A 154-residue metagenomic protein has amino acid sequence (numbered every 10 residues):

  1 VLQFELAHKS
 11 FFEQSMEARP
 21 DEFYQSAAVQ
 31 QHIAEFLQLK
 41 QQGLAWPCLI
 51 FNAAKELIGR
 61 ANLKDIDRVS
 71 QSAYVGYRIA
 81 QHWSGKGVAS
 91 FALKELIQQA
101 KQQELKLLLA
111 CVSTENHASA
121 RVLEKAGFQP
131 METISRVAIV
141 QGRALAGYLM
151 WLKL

Functional and structural regions predicted by a protein language model:
V1-Y74, Q81-H82, A144-L154: GNAT-family acyltransferases
A18-E22, T114, A138: Short histidine/acidic/glycine/proline-rich micro-motifs that form metal- and phosphate-coordinating active-site loops
Q41, K101-Q102: Residue-level signal for alpha-helix termini/capping positions
K55, G59, N116, K125-G127: Conserved phosphate-binding and hydrolysis motifs of nucleotide-dependent enzymes
Y77-I79, G85-Q99, H117-K125: Conserved acetyl-CoA-binding loop-helix of GNAT-fold acetyltransferases
Q102-C111: Conserved GNAT acetyl-CoA-binding A-motif
C111, Q129-A146: Conserved catalytic-core motifs of GNAT/GCN5-like acyltransferases
